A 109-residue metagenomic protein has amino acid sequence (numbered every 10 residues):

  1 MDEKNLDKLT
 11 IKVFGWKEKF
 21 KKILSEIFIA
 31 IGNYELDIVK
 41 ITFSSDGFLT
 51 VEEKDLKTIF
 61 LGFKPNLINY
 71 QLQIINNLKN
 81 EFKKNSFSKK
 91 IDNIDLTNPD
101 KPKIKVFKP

Functional and structural regions predicted by a protein language model:
M1-P109: Charged, solvent-exposed interaction patches on well-folded alpha/beta domains that mediate macromolecular contacts
